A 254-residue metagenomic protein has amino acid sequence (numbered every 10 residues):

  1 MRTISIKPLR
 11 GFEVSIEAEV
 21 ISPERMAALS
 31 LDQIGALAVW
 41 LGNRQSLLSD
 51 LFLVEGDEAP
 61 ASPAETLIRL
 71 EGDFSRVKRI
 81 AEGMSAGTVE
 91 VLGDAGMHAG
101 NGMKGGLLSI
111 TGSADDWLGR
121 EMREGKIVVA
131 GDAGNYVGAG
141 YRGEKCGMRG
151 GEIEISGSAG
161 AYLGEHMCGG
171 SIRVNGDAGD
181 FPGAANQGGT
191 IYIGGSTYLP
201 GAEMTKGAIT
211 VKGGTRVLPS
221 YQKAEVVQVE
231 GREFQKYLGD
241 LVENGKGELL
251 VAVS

Functional and structural regions predicted by a protein language model:
M1-D73, K78-R79, G83, V128-A130 (+5 more regions): Intrinsically disordered, low-complexity terminal regions
L48-S49, E65-K104, S109-D115, G119: Surface-facing alpha-helical segments and adjacent helix-coil boundary elements at the starts of domains
V91, A95, M103, I110 (+9 more regions): Fold-core signature of tandem repeat domains
G96, D115, N135-A139, G179: Leucine-rich repeat
G100, G119, V137-G138, G164 (+1 more regions): Short glycine/serine- and acidic-residue-enriched loop/turn motifs that recur at repeat junctions
